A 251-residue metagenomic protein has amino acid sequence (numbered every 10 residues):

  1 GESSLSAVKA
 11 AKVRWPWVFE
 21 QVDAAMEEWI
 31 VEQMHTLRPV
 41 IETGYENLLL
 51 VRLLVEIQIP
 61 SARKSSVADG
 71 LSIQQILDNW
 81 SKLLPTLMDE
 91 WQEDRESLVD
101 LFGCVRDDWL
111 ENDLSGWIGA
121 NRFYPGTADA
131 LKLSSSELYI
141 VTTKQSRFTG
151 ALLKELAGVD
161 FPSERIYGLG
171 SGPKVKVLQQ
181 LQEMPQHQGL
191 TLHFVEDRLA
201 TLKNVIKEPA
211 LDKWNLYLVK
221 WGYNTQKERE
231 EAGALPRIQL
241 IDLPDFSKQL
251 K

Functional and structural regions predicted by a protein language model:
E2-F148, E155, S163, G168: Alpha-helical substrate-recognition element adjacent to the catalytic core
A7, H193-I241: Acidic, Mg2+-coordinating phosphoryl-transfer loop and its flanking beta/alpha structural elements, shared across
Y124-K132, L178-Q179, L202, I206 (+1 more regions): Short amphipathic alpha-helical segments and helix-helix/interface helices
S136-E137, Q188-L192, W214: Short coil/turn segments at beta-strand junctions that form active-site/ligand-binding loops
K154-V159, L181-H187, I206-K213: Short, surface-exposed basic-aromatic patches at helix termini and helix-loop junctions that form
I166-L169, P236-Q249: Short acidic-hydrophobic, aromatic-tinged amphipathic segments that line or gate anion-handling sites
G170-Q179, T225-A232, Q249-K251: Short, charged, surface-exposed secondary-structure boundary motifs
K174-I206: Conserved Lys-Pro-Asp/Glu-containing loop-to-beta segment of HAD-superfamily phosphomonoesterases, centered on
